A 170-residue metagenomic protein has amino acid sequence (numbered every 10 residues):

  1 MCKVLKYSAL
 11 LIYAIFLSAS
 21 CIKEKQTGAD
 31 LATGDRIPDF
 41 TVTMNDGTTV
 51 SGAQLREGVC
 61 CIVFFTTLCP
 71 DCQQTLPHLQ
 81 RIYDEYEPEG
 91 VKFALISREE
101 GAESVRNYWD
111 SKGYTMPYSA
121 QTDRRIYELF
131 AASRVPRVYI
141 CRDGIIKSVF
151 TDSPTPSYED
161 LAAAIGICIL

Functional and structural regions predicted by a protein language model:
C21-D39: N-proximal helix/coil linker or "cap" segments that precede and/or mark the start of modular domains
T41-C60: A short beta-strand-turn-helix
G58-C60, F65-L68, R134: Short pre-active-site segment immediately N-terminal to redox-active cysteine/selenocysteine motifs in thiol-based
F64-H78: Conserved redox-active cysteine motifs that mediate thiol-disulfide chemistry, especially di-cysteine Cys-X(1-2)-Cys
L76-I96, D110: Conserved helix-turn-beta segment immediately C-terminal to the redox Cys motif in thioredoxin-like folds
V91-A102, M116-D123: Thiol-based oxidoreductase modules, predominantly thioredoxin-like and allied folds used for disulfide exchange
W109-D143: Short, internal strand/loop/helix patches that form the active-site neighborhood or redox-interaction surface
I140-L170: Thiol-/selenol-based redox modules, centered on thioredoxin-like and closely related oxidoreductase domains
